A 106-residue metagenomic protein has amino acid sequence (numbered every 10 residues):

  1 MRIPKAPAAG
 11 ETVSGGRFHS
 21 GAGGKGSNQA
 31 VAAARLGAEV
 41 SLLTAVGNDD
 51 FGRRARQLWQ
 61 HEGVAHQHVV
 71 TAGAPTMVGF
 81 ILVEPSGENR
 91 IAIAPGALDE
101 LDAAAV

Functional and structural regions predicted by a protein language model:
M1-L43, Q60: Glycine-rich phosphate/adenosyl-contacting loop at the front of the ribokinase-like
E39, A65, E88: Residue-level detector of anion-binding/catalytic polar loops
D50-E62, I81-L82, G87: Active-site-proximal loop->helix
L58-G73: A glycine-rich helix N-cap at a beta->alpha junction
T71, I81-V106: Conserved phosphate-binding/catalytic loop of the ribokinase/pfkB sugar-kinase fold
T76-G79: Short alpha-helix plus adjacent loop in nuclease-associated cores
